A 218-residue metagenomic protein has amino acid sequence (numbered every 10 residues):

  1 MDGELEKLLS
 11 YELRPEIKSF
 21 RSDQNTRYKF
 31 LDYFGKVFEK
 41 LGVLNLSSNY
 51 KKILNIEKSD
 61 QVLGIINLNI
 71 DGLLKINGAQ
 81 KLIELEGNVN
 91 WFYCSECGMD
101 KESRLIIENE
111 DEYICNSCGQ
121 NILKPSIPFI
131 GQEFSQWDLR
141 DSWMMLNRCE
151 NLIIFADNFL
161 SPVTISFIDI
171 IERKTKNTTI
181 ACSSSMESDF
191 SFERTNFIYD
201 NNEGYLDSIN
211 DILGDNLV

Functional and structural regions predicted by a protein language model:
M1-V218: Conserved catalytic core of sirtuin-type NAD+-dependent deacylases
